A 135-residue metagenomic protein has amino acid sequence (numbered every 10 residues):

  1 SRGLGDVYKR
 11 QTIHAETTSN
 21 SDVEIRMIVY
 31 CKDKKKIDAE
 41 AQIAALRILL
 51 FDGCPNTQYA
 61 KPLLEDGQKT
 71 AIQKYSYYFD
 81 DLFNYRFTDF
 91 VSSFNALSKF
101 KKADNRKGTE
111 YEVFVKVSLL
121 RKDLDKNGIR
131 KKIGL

Functional and structural regions predicted by a protein language model:
S1-Y8: Short, small-residue-biased leader/transition segments that mark boundaries at the very start of proteins
R2, T18, N84-F87: N-terminal start-of-chain detector that recognizes signal peptides and the immediate post-cleavage beginning
V7, K74-Y77, E110: Intrinsically disordered, low-complexity N-terminal regions enriched in serine/proline/glycine with scattered basic
K9-Q42, T109, K132-L135: A structural "domain/chain start" motif
E24-I28, I48, E112-K116: Soluble periplasmic/extracytoplasmic beta-strand elements of cell-envelope proteins
M27-Y75: Short, well-ordered alpha-helical segments
P55-N105: Intrinsically disordered, low-complexity charged/polar segments
F90-I133: C-terminal edge-of-domain segments
